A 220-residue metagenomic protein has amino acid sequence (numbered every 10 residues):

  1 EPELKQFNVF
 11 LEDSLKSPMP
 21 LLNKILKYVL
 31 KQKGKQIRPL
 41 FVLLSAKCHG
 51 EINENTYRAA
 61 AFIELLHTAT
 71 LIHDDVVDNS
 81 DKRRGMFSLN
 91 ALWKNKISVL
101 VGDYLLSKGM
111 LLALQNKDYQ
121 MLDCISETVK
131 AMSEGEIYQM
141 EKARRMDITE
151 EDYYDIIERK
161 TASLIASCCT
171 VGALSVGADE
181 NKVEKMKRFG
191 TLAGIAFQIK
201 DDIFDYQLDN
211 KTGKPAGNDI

Functional and structural regions predicted by a protein language model:
E1-D13: N-terminal amphipathic/basic leader segments beginning at the initiator methionine
E12, K16-I220: Mg2+-dependent prenyl diphosphate-binding active-site environment of isoprenoid biosynthetic enzymes
